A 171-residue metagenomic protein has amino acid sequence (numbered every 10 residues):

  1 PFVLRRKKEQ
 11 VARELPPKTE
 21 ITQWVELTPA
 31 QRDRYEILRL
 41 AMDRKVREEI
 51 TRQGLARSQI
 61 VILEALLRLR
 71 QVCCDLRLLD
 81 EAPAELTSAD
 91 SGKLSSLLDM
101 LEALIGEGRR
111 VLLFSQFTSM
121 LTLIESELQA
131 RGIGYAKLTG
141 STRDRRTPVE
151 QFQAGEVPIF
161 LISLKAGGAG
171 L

Functional and structural regions predicted by a protein language model:
P1-V3: Post-DEXD/H (motif II) to motif III coupling segment of the RecA-like Helicase ATP-binding lobe
R5-R6, Q10-E14: Non-catalytic, charged helical/coil tracts that couple and regulate nucleotide-powered enzyme cores
R13-I37, I50-L171: Conserved Helicase C-terminal RecA-like lobe
A41-E48: Cytochrome P450 catalytic domain signature, combining two hallmark sequence patches
